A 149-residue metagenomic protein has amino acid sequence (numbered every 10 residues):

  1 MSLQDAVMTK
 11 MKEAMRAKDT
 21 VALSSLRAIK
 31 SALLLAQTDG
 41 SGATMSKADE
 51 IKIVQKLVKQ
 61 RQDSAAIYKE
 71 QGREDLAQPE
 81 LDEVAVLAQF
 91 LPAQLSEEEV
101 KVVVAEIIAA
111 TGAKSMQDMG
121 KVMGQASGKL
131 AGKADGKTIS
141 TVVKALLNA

Functional and structural regions predicted by a protein language model:
M1-A149: Charged, compositionally biased, marginally structured helical/coil segments
